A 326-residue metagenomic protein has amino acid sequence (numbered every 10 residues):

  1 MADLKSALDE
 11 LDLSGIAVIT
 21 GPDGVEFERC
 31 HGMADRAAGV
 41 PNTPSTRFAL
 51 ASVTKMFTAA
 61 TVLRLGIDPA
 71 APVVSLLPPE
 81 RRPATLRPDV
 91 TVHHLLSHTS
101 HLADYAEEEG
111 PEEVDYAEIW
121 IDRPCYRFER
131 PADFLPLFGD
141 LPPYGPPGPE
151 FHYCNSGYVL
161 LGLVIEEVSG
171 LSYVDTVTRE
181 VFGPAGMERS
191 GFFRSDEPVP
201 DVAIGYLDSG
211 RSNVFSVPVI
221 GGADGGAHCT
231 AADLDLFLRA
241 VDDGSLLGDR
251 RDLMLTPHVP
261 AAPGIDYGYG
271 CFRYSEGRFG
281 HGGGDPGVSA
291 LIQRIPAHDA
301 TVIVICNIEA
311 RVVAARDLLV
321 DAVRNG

Functional and structural regions predicted by a protein language model:
M1-M33, S45, V74-S75, P149 (+4 more regions): Catalytic loop of the DD-peptidase/beta-lactamase superfamily, centered on the K-T-G motif and neighboring
D9-I16, A38-H94, G145-S156, G222-G225 (+1 more regions): Short active-site loop at a secondary-structure junction that contains or immediately precedes the catalytic residue(s)
E26, E112-P146, L171-S190: Short, charged, amphipathic alpha-helices and their helix-cap/turn boundaries
E28-C30, A106-E109: Short, solvent-exposed loop/turn and secondary-structure capping segments
M33-D35, P72-R81, E113-W120, M254-L255: Short linear capping/connector segments at secondary-structure termini
A37, A132-Y144, G205-V219: The feature captures the short pre-catalytic strand/loop hairpin that immediately precedes and shapes the active-site
P44, A49-V53, R64-E108, D140 (+3 more regions): Active-site helix/loop module of the DD-peptidase/beta-lactamase fold, centered on the serine-lysine SxxK catalytic
T58-A59, G157-G162, A232-L236: Well-ordered alpha-helical segments within folded domains of soluble proteins
